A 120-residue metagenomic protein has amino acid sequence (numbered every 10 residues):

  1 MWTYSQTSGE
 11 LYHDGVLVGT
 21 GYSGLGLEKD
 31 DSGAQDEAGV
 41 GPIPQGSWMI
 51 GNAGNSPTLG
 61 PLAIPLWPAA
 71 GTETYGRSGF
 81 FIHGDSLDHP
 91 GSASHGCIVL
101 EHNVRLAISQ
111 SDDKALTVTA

Functional and structural regions predicted by a protein language model:
M1-S78: Gly/Pro-biased beta-strand-loop elements
S47, N52-A120: Exported/periplasmic cell-wall-interacting domains
